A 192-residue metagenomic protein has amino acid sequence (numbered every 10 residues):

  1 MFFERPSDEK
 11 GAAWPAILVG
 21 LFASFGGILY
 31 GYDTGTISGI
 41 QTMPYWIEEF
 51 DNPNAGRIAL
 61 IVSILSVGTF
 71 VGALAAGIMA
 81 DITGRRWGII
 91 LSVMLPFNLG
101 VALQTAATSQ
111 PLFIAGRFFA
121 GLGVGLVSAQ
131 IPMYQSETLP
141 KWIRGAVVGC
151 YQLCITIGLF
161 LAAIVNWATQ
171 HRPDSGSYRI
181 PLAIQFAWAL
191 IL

Functional and structural regions predicted by a protein language model:
M1-L192: Transmembrane-helix signature of 12-pass secondary carriers
